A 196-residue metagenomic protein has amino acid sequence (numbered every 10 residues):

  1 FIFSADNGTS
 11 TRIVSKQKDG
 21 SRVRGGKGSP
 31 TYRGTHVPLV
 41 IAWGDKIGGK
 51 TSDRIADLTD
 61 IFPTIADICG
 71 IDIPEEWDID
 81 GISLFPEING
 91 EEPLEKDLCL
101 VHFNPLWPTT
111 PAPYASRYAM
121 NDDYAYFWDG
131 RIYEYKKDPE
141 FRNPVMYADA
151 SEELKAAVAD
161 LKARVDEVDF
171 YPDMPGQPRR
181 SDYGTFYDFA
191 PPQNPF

Functional and structural regions predicted by a protein language model:
S4-A5: Generic enzyme active-site microenvironment
T9-S21, G25-P30, I47, R54 (+1 more regions): C-terminal cap/loop subdomain of S1 sulfatases and analogous C-terminal strand-loop tails that border
R33: Ligand-binding/active-site lining segments
L39-I47: The feature captures the short pre-catalytic strand/loop hairpin that immediately precedes and shapes the active-site
W43, I71, G90, A163-Y171: A structural signal for alpha-helix termini and helix-coil/disorder junctions
I61, A115, N121, K137-F196: Long, internal low-complexity/basic segments
